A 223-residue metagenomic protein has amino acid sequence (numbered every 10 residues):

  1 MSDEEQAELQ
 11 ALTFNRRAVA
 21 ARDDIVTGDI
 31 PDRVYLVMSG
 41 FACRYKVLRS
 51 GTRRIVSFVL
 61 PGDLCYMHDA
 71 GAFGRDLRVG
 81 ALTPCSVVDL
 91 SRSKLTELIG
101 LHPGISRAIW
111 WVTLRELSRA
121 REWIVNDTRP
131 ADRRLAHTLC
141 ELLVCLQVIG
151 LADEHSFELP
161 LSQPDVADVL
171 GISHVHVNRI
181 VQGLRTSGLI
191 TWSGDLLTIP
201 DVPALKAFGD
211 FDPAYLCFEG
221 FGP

Functional and structural regions predicted by a protein language model:
M1-R22, L64-C65, D69-A72: Cyclic nucleotide-binding regulatory module and flanking cytosolic helices
E8, I25-G28, L151: Short loop/turn motifs at secondary-structure junctions and domain boundaries
R22-P84: Cyclic nucleotide-binding regulatory domains
V34, V56, V87-V88, E158 (+2 more regions): A residue-level structural signature of the nucleotidyltransferase/glycosyltransferase Rossmann-like core
S39, P61, P84, R92 (+3 more regions): ATP/adenylate-binding site constellation spanning eukaryotic-like Ser/Thr protein kinases, ABC-transporter
S57-S118: Cyclic-nucleotide recognition modules
P103, R107-G171: Polybasic "coupling" helices that flank or enter modular domains
C145-P223: Phosphate-/nucleic-acid-contacting segments
